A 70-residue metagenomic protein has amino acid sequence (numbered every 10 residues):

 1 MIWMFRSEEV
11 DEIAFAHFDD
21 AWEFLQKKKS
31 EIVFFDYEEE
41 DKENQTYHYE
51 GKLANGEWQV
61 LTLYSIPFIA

Functional and structural regions predicted by a protein language model:
M1-V10, V60, Y64-S65: Short aromatic-glycine-(Arg/Gly/Cys) micro-motifs in beta-strand/loop hairpins
R6-D20: A short, exposed loop/beta-hairpin motif centered on an aromatic-Gly-Thr core
A14, A21-W22, G51, L63: Small side chains
W22, Q26-K29: Residue-level detector of alpha-helical secondary structure
S30-A70: Short, mixed-charge low-complexity intrinsically disordered segments
